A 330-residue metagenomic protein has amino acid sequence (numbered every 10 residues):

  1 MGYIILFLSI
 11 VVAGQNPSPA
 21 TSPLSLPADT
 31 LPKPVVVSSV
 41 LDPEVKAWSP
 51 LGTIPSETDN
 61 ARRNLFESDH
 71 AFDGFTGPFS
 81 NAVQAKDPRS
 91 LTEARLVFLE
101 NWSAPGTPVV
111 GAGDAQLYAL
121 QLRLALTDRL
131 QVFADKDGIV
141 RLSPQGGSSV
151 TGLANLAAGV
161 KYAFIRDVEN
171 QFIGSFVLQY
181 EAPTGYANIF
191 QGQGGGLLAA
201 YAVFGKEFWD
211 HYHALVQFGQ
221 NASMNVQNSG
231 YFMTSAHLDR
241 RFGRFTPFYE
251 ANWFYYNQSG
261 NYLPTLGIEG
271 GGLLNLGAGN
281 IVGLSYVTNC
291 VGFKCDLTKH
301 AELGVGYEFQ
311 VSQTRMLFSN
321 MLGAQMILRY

Functional and structural regions predicted by a protein language model:
M1-Q15: Sec-dependent N-terminal signal peptides
N16-M224, S229-Y330: Transmembrane beta-barrel domains of Gram-negative outer membranes and organellar outer membranes
